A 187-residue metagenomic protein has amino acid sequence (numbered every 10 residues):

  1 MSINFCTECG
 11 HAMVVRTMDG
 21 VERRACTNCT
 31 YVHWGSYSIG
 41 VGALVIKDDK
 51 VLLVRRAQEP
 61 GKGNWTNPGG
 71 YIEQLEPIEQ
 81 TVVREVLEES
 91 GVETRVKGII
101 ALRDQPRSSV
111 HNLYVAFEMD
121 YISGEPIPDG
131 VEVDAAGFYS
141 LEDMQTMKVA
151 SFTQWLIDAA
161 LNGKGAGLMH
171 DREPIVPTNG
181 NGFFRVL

Functional and structural regions predicted by a protein language model:
S2-G42: Acidic, metal-coordinating catalytic segment for phosphate/diphosphate chemistry, firing primarily on the Nudix
E8, A25, L52-L53, T66 (+1 more regions): Conserved beta-strand segments that form the floor/walls of ligand-binding pockets within enzyme and binding domains
V21, S36-G40, I46, P60-K62 (+2 more regions): Short connector loops at helix/strand junctions that flank enzyme active sites, especially segments positioning acidic
V45-I46, L53, M119, F138: Conserved hydrophobic "DFG−1" position in protein kinase catalytic cores
I46, K97-I100: Conserved positions in beta-strands of structured domains
I46-E88: Conserved Nudix-box catalytic region and its N-terminal flanking loop in Nudix hydrolases and closely related
I72-R95, R103-A159, G182-L187: Unchanged
N162-L187: Acidic/histidine-enriched, glycine/proline-rich intrinsically disordered or flexible terminal extensions
